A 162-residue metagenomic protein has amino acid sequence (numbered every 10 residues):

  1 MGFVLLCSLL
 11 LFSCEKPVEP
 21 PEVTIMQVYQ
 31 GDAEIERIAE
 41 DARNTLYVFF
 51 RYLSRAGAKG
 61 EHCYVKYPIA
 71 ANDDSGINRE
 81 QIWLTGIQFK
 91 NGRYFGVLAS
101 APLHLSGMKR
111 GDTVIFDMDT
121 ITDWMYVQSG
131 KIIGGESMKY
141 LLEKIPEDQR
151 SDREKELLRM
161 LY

Functional and structural regions predicted by a protein language model:
M1-G2, E15: N-terminal hydrophobic targeting signals that begin at the initiator methionine
G2-L10: Bacterial N-terminal signal peptides
C14-W83, Q88-Y162: Mixed-charge, low-complexity intrinsically disordered regions
